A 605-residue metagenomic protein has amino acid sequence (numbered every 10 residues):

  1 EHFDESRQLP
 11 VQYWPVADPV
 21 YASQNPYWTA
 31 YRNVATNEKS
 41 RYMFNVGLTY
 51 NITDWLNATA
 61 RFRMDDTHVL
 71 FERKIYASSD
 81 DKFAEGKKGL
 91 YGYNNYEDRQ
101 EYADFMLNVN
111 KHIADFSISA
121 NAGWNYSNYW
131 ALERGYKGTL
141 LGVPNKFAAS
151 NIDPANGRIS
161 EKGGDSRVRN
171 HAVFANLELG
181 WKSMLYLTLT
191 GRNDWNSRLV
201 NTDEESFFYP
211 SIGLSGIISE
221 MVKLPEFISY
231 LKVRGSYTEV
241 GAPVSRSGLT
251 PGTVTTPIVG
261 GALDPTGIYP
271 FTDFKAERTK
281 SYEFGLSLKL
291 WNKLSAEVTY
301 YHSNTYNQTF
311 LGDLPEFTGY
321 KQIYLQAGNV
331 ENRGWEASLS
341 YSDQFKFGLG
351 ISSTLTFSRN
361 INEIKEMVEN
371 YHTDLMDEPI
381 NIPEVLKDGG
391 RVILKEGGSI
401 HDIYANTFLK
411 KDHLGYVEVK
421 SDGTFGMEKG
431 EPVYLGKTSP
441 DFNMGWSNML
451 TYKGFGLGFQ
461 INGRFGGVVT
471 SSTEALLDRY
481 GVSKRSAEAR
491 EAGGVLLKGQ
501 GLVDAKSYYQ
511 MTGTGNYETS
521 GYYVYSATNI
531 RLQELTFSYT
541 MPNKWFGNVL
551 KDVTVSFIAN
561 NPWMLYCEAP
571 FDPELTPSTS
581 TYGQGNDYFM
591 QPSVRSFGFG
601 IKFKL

Functional and structural regions predicted by a protein language model:
E1-W28, R73-G89, L132-E161, S247-P270 (+5 more regions): Surface-exposed loop/turn segments flanking beta-strands in extracellular/periplasmic regions
P26-R73, G92-H112, S119, A131-E133 (+8 more regions): Outer-membrane beta-barrel transmembrane strands
W55, H112-I118, M184, S219-L231 (+5 more regions): Short loop/turn motifs that connect adjacent beta-strands in outer-membrane beta-barrel proteins
M64-L70, W124-W130, G191-S197, I218-E220 (+10 more regions): Transmembrane beta-strands of outer-membrane beta-barrel pores
K82-M184, Y237, L249, Y269 (+1 more regions): Outer-membrane beta-barrel transmembrane domain signature of Gram-negative proteins, especially the mid-to-C-terminal
G135-K137, L325, S342-T438, D478 (+1 more regions): Conserved small-residue
P154, N196, R464-N560: Extracytoplasmic gating/loop element in the C-terminal half of outer-membrane beta-barrel translocons and assembly
L263, A327-N332, P379-N406, A492-G493 (+3 more regions): C-terminal beta-signal and terminal closure region of outer-membrane beta-barrel proteins
